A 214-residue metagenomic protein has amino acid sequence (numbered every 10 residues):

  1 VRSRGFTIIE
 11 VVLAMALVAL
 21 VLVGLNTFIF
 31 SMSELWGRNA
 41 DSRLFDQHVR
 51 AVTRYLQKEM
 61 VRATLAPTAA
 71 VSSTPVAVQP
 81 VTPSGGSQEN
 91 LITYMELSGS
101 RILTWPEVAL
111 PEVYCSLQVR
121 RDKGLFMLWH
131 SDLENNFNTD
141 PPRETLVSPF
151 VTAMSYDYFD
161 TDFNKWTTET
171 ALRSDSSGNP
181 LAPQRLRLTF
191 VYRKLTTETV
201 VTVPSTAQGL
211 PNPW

Functional and structural regions predicted by a protein language model:
R2, D46, R50, T145-S148: Short, solvent-exposed loop/helix junctions and linker helices that flank or host conserved functional motifs
R2-I29: N-terminal single-pass transmembrane signal-anchor helix
F6, C115, Q184-L186: Residue-level detector of short, conserved catalytic/binding motifs and their immediate flanks
V21, F45, V49, N179-L181: Aromatic-acidic/polar surface patches that form glycan- and anion
L25-F137, T199: Extracytoplasmic beta-strand-rich oligomerization domains located immediately C-terminal to a leader/signal peptide
M127-H130, E134-A153: An exposed acidic His-Trp-rich patch
T145-W214: Short linear sequence signals and composition-biased patches located at protein termini or domain-edge surfaces
